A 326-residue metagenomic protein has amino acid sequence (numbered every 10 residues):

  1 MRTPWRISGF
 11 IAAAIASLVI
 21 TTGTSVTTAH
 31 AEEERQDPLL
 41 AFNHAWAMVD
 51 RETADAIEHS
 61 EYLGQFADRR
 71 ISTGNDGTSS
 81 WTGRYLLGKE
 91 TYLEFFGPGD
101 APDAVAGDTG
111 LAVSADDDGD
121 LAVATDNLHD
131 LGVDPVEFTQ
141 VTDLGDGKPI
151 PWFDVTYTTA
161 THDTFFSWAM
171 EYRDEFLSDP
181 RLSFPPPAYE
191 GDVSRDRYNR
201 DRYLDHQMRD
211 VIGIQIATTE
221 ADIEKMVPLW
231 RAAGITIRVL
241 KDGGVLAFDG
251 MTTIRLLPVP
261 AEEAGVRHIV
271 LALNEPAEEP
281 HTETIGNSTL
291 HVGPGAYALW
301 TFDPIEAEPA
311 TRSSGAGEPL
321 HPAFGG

Functional and structural regions predicted by a protein language model:
M1-A31: Secretory targeting and sorting signals
R6, F10-I11, I15, V211-I216 (+1 more regions): Compositionally biased accessory segments in Actinobacterial proteins
I11, A16, H30-F95, A101-D103 (+2 more regions): Long alpha-helical, hydrophobic tracts
I11-A12, T28-A41, G99-G107, Y198-D210 (+1 more regions): Short, surface-exposed loop and linker segments with low hydrophobicity and enrichment for Pro/Ser/Thr
A41-T53, P102-L131, R209-A221, V259-G286: Vicinal oxygen chelate
M48-Y92, M170-S194, Y203, Q215-T253: Core segments of cupin and vicinal oxygen chelate
G77-T161: N-terminal accessory/assembly segment that mediates macromolecular interactions
T125-D210, T236-E262, R267-G326: Vicinal oxygen chelate
